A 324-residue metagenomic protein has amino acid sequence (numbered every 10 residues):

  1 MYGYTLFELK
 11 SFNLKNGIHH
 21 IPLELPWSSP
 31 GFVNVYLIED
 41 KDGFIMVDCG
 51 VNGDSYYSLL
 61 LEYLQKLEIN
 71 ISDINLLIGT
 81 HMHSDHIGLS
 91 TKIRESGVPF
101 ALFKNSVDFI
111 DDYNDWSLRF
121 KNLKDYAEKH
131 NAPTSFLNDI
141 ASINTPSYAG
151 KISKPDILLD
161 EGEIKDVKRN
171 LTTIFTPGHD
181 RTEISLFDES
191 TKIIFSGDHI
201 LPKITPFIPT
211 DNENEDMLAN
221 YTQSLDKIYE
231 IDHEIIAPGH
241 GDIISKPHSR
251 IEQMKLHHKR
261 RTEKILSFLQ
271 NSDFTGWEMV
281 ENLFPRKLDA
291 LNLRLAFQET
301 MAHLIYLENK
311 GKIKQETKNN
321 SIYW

Functional and structural regions predicted by a protein language model:
M1-T5, K264-W324: C-terminal regulatory/interaction regions
F7-N13, V35-G43, S58-Q65, S72-L77 (+14 more regions): A structural signal for the main folded, soluble domain(s) of proteins
E8-I69, S185-G197: Conserved beta-strand hairpin/beta-sheet module of binuclear metal-dependent hydrolase folds, prominently
K15-L23, S142-Y148, V167-R169: Short Pro/Gly-enriched beta-strand edge/turn motifs at strand-loop
G17, I38, D48, H81 (+9 more regions): Divalent metal-coordination and catalytic microenvironments
S28-P30, L159, P177-D180: A short catalytic or substrate-binding loop motif that flags glycine-/basic-rich loops and adjacent residues that bind
F44, V51-G53, N144-A149, N170-T262: Metallo-beta-lactamase
N52-Y56, Y63-I164, S245: Active-site HxH/HxHxD metal-binding segment of metal-dependent hydrolases
